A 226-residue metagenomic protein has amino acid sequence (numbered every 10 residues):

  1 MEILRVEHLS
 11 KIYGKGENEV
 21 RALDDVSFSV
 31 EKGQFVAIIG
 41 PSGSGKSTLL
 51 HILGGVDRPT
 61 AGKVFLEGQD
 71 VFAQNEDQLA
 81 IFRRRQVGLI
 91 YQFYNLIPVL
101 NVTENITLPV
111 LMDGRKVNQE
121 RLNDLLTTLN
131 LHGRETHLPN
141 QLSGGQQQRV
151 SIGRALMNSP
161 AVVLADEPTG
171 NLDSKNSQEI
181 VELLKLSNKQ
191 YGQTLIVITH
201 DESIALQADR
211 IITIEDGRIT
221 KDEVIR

Functional and structural regions predicted by a protein language model:
E2-I214: ABC family nucleotide-binding domain
I211-E223: H-loop (His-switch) and adjacent beta-strand-loop-beta switch element of ABC-type ATPase nucleotide-binding domains
